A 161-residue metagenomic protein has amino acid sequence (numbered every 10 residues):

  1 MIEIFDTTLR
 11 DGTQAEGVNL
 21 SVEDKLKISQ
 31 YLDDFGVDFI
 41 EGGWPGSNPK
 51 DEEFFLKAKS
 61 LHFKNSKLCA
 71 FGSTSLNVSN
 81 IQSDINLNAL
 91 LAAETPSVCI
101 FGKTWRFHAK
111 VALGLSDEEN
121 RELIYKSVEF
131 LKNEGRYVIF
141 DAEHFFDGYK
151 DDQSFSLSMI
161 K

Functional and structural regions predicted by a protein language model:
I2-I4, R10-I40, F55-F63, L76-K161: Alpha/beta enzyme core
G46-K50, G148-D151: Conserved glycine-rich "GG(E/T)P / GGGxP" loop and the immediately following alpha-helix in the radical SAM core
K64-F71: A glycine-rich helix N-cap at a beta->alpha junction
